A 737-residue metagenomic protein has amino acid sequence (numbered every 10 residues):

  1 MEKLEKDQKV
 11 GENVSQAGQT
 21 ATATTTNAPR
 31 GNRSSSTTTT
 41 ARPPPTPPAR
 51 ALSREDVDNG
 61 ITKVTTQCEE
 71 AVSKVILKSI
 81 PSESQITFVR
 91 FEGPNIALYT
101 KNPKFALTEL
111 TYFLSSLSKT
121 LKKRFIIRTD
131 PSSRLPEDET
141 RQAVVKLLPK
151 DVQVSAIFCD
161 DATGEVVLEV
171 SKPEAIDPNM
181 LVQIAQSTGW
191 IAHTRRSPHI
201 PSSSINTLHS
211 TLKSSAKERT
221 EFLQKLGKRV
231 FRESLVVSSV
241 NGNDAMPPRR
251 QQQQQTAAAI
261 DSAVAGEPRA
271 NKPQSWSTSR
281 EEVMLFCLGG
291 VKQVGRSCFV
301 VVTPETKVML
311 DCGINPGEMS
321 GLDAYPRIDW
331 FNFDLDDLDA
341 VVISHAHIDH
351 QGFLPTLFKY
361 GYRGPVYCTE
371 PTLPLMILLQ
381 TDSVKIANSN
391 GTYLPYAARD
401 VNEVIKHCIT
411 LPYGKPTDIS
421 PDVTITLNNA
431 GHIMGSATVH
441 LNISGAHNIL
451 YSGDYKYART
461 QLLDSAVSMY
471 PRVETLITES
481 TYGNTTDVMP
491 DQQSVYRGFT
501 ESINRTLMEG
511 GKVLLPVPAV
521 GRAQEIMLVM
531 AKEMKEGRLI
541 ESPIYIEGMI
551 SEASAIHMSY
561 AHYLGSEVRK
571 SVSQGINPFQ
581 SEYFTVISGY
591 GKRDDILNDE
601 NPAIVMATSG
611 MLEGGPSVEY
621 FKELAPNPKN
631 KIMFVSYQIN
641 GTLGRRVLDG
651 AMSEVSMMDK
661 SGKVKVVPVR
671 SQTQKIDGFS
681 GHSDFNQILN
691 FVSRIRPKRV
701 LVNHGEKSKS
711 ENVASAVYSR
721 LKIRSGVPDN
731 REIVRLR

Functional and structural regions predicted by a protein language model:
E2-D7, G11-V14, G18, N27-R33 (+1 more regions): RNA-contacting regions in translation and RNA-metabolism proteins, encompassing KH/S1 modules where present
N95-I96, G164-V166, D336-L338, K359-R363 (+5 more regions): Short, surface-exposed connector motifs at secondary-structure boundaries
A216, V230-D336, T410-D464, D595-L597 (+3 more regions): Core dinuclear metal-dependent hydrolase active-site scaffold
V291-R296, T303-G364, C368-P374, L379-C408 (+3 more regions): Pre-active-site segment of Zn-dependent metallo-hydrolases
L310-C312, L338-D349, L354, V366-T369 (+12 more regions): Active-site neighborhood of phospho(di)ester-bond hydrolases with catalytic His/Asp-centered motifs
H407-Y413, T585-G589: Short acidic-hydrophobic, aromatic-tinged amphipathic segments that line or gate anion-handling sites
A458-E547, K631-S636, V655-R724: Cap/insert and terminal regions of metallo-dependent hydrolase folds
F499-L643, N703, K709, Y718-R720: Hard-cation-handling environments
